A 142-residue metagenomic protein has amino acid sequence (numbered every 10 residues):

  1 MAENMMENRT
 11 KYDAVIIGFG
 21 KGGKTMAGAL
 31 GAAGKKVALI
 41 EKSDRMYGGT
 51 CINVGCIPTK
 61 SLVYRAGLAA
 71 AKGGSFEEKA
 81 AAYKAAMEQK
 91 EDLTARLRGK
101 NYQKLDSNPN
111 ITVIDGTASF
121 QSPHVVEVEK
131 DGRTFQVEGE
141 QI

Functional and structural regions predicted by a protein language model:
A2-Y12, A29-K35, E41-I142: Glycine-rich flavin
G18-K21: Glycine-rich Rossmann-fold phosphate-binding loop(s) that bind the pyrophosphate of adenine dinucleotide cofactors
K24: Residues forming the Rossmann-fold NAD(P)(H) cofactor-binding site
